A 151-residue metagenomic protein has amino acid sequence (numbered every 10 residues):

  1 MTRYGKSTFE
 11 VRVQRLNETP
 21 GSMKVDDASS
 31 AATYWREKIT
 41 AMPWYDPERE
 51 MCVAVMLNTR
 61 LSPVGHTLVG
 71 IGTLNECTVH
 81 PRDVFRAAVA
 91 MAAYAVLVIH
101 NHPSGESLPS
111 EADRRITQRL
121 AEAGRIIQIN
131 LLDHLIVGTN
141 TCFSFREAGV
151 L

Functional and structural regions predicted by a protein language model:
M1-M91, R114-N130, T141-L151: N-terminal beta-strand/alpha-helix entry module and adjacent surface of metal-dependent catalytic domains
V96-H102: Short beta-strands and strand-loop turn motifs
S104-L108: Short, solvent-exposed loop/turn segments at secondary-structure junctions
P109-D113: A glycine-rich phosphate/pyrophosphate-binding beta-strand-loop-alpha-helix module
D133: Beta-strand-loop-alpha "switch" segments that mediate conformational coupling across diverse proteins
I136-G138: Nucleic-acid nuclease catalytic cores
